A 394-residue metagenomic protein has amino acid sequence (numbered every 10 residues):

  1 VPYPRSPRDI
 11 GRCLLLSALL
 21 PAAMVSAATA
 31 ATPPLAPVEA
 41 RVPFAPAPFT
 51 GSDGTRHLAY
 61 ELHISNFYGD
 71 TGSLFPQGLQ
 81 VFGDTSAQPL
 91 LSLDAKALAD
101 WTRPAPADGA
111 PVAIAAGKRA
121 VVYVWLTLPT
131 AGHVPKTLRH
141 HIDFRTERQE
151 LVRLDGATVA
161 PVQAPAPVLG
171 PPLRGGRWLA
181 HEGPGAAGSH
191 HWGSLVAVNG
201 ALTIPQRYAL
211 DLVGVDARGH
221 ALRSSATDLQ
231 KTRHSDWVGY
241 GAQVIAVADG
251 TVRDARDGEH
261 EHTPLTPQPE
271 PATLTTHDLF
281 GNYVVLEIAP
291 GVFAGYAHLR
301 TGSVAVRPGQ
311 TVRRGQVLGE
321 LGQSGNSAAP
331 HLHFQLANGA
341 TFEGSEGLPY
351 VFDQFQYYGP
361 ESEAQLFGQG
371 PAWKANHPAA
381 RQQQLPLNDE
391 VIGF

Functional and structural regions predicted by a protein language model:
P43-F44, G54-E61: Short, solvent-exposed loop/turn segments enriched in Ser/Thr/Gly
I64-T71: Asparagine-centered strand-capping/turn motif at beta-strand->loop junctions
S92-A131: Intrinsically disordered, low-complexity Pro/Gly/Ser/Thr-rich segments with frequent PxxP/GP/PP motifs and embedded
T127-P167: Terminal connector regions
A164-G183, S189-A197, R223-S225, P271-T276 (+3 more regions): Acidic, glycine-rich catalytic/binding loops that coordinate metals and/or anionic ligands
I245, I288, V292-G315: Short histidine-centered loop motifs in beta-beta connectors
D249-R300: Zn2+-dependent peptidoglycan hydrolase active-site motif and core
G250-V252, G309-L321: A structural signal for short beta-strand/turn segments enriched in small hydrophobics and glycine
